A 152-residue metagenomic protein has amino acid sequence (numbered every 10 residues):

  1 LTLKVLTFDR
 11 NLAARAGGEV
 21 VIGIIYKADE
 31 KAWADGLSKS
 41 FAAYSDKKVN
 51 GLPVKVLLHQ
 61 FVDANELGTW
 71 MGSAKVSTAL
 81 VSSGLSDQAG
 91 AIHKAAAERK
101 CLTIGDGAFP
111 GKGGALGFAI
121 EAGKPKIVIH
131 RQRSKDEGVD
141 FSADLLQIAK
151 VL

Functional and structural regions predicted by a protein language model:
L1-L152: Short hydrophobic alpha-helices and adjacent helix-cap/hinge residues
